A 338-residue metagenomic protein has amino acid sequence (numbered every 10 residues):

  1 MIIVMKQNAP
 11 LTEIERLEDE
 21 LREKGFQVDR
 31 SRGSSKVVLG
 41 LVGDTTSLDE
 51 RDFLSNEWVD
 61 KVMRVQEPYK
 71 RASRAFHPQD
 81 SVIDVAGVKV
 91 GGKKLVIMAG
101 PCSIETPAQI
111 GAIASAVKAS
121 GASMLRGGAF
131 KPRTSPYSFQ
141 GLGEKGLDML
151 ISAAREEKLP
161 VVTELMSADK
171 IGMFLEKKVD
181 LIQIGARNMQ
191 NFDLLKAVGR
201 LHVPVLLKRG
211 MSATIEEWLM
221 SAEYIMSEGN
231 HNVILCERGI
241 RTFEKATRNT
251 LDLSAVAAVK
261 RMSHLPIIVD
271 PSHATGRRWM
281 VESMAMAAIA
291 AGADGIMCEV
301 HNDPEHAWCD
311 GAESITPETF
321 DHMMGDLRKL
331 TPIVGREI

Functional and structural regions predicted by a protein language model:
M1-I97: Non-catalytic terminal accessory/regulatory regions of metabolic enzymes
L95-A112, P136-Q140, P160-E164, A186 (+2 more regions): Active-site mouth loops of central-metabolism enzymes
L95-P101, S123-G127, V161-T163, I182-I184 (+4 more regions): Hydrophobic faces of well-ordered beta-strands that scaffold small-molecule active sites in alpha/beta enzyme cores
G121, M173-I182, A197-V205, M226-N232 (+2 more regions): Glycine-enriched alpha-helix->loop->beta-strand junction motifs that scaffold or abut catalytic
R126-E144, N302-A312: Glycine-rich, proline-tolerant flexible connector loops at the mouths of alpha/beta enzymes
A129-S135, R187-S254: Conserved anion-binding
P132-I182, N191-L194: N-terminal active-site wall of soluble small-molecule enzyme domains
F139-T163, A197-P204, L253-I267, E313-R336: Alpha-helix-loop-beta-strand connector modules within alpha/beta enzyme cores
